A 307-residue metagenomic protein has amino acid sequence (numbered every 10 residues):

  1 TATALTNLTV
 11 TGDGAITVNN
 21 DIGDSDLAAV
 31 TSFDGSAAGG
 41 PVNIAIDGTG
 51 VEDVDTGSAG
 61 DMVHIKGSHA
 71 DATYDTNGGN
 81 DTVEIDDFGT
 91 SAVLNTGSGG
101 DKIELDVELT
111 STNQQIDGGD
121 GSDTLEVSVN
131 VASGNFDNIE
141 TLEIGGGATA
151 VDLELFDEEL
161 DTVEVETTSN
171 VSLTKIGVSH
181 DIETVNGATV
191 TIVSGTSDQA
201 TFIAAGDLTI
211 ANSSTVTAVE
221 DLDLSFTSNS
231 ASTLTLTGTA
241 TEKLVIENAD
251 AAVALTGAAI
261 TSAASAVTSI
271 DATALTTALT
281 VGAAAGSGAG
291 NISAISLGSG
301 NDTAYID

Functional and structural regions predicted by a protein language model:
T1-D307: Solvent-exposed, low-complexity segments and loops of surface/extracellular structural proteins
